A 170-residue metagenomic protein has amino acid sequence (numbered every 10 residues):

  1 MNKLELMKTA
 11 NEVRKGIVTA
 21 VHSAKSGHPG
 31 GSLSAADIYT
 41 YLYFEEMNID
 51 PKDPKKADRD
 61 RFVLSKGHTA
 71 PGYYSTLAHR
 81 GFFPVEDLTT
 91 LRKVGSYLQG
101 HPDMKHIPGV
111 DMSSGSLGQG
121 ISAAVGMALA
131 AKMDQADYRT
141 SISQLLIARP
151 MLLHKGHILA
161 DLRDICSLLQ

Functional and structural regions predicted by a protein language model:
M1-V13: N-terminal hydrophobic or amphipathic helices/low-complexity stretches enriched in small/hydrophobic/Pro/Gly
E5-L6, I17-V21, S32-L162: Cofactor-binding active-site loop characterized by glycine-rich and histidine/acidic residues
A10-S26: N-terminal capping segment at the start of a domain
P29: Histidine-centered catalytic micro-motifs
S141, L169-Q170: Hydrophobic/aromatic beta-strand patches that form the interior of the parallel beta-sheet core in alpha/beta enzyme
R163-L168: Boundary/activation segment at the start of structured domains
